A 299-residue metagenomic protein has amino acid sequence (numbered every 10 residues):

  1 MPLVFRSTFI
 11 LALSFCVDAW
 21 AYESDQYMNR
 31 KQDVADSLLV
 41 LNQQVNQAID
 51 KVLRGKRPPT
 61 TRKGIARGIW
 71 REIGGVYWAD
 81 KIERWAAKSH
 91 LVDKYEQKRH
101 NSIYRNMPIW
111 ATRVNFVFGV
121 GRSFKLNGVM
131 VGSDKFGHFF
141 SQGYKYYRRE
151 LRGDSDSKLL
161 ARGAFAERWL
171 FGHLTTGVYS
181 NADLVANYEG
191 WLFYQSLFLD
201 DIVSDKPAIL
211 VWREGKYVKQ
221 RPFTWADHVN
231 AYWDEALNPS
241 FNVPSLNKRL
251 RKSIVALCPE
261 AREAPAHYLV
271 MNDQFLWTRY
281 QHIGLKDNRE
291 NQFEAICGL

Functional and structural regions predicted by a protein language model:
P2-I10: Sec-dependent signal peptide recognition, specifically the positively charged N-region followed immediately by
F9-A12, Y144: Residues in flexible loops and secondary-structure boundaries
S14-D18: N-terminal signal peptide c-region/cleavage motif recognized by signal peptidases
W20-A161, F171, T175-L184, Y188-L299: Intrinsically disordered, low-complexity, mixed-charge
E167: Acidic-residue sensor for enzyme active/binding pockets
